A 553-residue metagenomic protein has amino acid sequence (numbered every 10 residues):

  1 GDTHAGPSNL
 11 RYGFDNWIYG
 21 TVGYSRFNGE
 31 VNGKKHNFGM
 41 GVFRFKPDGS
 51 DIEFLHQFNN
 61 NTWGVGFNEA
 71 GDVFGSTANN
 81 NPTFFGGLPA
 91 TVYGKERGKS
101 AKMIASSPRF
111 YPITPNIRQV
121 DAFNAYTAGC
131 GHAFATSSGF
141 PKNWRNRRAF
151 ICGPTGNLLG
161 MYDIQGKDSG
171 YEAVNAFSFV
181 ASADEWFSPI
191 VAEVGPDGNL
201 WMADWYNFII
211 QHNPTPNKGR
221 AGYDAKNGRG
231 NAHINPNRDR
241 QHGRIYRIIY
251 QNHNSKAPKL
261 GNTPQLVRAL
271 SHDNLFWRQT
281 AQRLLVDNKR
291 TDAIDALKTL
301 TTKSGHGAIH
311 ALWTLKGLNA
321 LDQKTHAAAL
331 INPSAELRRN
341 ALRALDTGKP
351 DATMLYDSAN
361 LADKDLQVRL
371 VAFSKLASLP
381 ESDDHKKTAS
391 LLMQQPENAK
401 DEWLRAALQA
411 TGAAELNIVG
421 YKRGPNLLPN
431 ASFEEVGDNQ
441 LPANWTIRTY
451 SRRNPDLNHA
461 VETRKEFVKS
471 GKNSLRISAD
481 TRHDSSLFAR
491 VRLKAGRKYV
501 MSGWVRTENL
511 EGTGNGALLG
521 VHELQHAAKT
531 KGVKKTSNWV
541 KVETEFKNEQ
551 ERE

Functional and structural regions predicted by a protein language model:
G1-N254, N262-V267, L275, Q282 (+2 more regions): Beta-propeller blade termini and top-face loops
S169, W277, K289-D292, S304 (+9 more regions): Generic signature of intrinsically disordered, low-complexity, basic-rich segments and short cationic peptides
Y250-S255, R423-L427: Short domain-boundary/entry signatures in modular proteins, especially in secreted/extracellular architectures
K256-L260, E466-F467: Short boundary motifs at domain starts and secondary-structure transition points
H272: Cofactor-/ligand-binding subdomain signature composed of acidic, glycine-rich, tryptophan-containing flexible loops
G420-E553: Extracellular and organelle-lumenal recognition/adhesion modules and their flexible linkers in secreted
